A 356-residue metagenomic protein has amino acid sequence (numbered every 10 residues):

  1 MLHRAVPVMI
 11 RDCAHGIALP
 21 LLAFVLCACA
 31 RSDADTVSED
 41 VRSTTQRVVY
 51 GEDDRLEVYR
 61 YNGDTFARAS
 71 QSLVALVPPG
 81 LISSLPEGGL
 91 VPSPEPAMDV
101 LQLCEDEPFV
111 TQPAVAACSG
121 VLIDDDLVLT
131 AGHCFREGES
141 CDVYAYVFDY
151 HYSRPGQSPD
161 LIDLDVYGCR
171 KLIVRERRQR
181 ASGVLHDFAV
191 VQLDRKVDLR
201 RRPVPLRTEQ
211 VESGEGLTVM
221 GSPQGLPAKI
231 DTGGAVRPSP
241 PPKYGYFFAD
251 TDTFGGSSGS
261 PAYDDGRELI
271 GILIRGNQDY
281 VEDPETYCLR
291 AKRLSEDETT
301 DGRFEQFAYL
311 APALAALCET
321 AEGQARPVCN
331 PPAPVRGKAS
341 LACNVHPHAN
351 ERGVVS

Functional and structural regions predicted by a protein language model:
R4-L19: Bacterial N-terminal signal peptides that target proteins for export
L26-A28: C-terminal motif of bacterial Sec signal peptides marking the signal peptidase cleavage site
A30-S32: Bacterial signal peptide processing site
D35-G63, V328-G353: Boundary/junction segments of secreted and surface-exposed precursor proteins
S38-R60, A67-F109, P113-V115, L122-D125 (+3 more regions): Serine endopeptidase catalytic core focused on the charge-relay Asp
V121-L122, D252-I274: Catalytic nucleophile loop of clan PA
A131-F135, G221-Q224, G255, G271-D279: Short beta->alpha transition motifs characteristic of CBS
P159, G168, D198, I274-S356: C-terminal cap/linker of serine protease catalytic domains
